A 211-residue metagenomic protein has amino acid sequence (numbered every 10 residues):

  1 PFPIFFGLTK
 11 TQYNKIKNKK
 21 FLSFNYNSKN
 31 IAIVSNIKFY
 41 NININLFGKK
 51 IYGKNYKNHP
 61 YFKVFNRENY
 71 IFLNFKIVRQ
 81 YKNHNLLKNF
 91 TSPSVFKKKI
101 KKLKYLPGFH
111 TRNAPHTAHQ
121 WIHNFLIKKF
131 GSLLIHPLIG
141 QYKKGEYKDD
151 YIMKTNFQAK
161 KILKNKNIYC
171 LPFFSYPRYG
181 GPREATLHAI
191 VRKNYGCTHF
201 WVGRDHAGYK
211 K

Functional and structural regions predicted by a protein language model:
P1-K211: Nucleotidyltransferase catalytic core that binds NTPs
